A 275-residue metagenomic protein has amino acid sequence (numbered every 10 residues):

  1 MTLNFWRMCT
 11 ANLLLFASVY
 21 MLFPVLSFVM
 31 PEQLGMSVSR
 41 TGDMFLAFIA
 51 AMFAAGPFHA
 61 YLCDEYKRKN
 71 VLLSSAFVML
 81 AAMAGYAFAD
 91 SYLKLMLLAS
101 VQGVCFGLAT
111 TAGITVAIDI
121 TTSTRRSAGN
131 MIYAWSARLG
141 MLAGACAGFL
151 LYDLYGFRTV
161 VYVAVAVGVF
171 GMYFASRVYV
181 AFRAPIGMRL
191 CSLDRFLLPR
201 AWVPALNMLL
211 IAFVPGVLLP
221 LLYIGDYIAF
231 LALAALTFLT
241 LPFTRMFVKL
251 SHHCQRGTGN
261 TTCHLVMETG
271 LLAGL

Functional and structural regions predicted by a protein language model:
M1, Y179-A205: Juxtamembrane intracellular "pre-TM" segments in multi-pass secondary transporters
T2-G42, V203, P215-Y223: Helix-loop boundary and gating motifs at the non-cytosolic
I49-P57, M141-L142, L271-L272: Residue-level signature of mid-helix packing/kink "hotspots" within the transmembrane helices of 12-pass Major
A54-D90: Conserved MFS/SLC helix-loop-helix module at the cytosolic interface between two early adjacent transmembrane helices
S100-A137: Cytoplasmic helix-loop-helix junction between adjacent transmembrane helices in 12-TM secondary transporters
L108-T121, F238-H252: Intracellular juxtamembrane helix-capping segments at the cytosolic ends of symmetry-related transmembrane helices
V165-A184: C-terminal membrane-cytosol helix-exit motif in multi-pass small-molecule transporters
Y227-F243: C-terminal transmembrane helical hairpin of 12-TM major facilitator-type secondary transporters
